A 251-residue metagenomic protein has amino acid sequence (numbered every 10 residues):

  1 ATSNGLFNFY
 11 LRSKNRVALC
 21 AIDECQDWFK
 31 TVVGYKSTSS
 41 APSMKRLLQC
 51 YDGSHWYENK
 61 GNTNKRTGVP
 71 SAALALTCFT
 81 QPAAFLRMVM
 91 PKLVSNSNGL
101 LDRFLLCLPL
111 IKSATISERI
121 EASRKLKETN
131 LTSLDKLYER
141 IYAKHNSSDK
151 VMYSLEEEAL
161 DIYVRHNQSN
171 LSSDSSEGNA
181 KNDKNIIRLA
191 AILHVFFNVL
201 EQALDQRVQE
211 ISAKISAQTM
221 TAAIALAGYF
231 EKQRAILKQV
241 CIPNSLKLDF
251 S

Functional and structural regions predicted by a protein language model:
A1-S251: Phosphate-handling catalytic cores of nucleic-acid transaction enzymes
